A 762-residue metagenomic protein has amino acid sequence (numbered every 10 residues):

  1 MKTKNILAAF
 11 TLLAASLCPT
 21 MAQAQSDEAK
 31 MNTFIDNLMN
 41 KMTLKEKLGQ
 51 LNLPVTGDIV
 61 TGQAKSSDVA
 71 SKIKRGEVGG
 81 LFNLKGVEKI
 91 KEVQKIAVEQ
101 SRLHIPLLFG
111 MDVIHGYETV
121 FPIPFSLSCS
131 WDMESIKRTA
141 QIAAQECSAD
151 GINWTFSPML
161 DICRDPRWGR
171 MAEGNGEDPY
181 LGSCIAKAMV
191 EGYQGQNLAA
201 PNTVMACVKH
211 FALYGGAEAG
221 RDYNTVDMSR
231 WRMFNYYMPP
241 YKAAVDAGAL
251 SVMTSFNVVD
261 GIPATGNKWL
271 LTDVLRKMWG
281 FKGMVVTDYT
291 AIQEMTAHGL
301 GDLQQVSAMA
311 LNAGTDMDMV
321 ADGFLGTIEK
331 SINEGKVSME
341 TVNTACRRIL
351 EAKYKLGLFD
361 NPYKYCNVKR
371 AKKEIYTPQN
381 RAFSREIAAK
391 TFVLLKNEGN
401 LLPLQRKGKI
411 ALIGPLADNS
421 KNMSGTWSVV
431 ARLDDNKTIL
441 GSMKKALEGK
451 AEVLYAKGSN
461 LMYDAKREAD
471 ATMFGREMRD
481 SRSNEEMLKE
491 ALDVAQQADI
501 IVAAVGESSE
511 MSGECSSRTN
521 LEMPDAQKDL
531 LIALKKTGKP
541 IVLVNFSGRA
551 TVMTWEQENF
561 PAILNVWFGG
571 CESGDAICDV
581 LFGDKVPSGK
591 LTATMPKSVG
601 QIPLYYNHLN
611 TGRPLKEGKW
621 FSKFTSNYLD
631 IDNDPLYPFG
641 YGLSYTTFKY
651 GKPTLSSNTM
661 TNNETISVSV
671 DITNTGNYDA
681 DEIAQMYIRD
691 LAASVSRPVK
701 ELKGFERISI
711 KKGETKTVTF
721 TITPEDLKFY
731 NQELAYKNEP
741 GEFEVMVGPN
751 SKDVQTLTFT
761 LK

Functional and structural regions predicted by a protein language model:
M1-D27: Bacterial Sec-dependent N-terminal signal peptides
A22-K728, K737-S751, T760-K762: Glycoside hydrolase catalytic-domain context in secreted enzymes
N731: Acidic surface patches and DE-rich sequence motifs
